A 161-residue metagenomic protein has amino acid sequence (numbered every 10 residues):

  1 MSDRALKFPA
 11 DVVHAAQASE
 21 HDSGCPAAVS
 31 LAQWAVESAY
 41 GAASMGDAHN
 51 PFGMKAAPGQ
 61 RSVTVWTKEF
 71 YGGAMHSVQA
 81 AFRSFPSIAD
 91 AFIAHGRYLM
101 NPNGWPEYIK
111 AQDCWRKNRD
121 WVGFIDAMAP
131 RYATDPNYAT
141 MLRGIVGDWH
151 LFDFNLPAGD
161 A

Functional and structural regions predicted by a protein language model:
M1-A161: Catalytic cores of secreted/periplasmic lytic hydrolases that degrade extracellular macromolecules
